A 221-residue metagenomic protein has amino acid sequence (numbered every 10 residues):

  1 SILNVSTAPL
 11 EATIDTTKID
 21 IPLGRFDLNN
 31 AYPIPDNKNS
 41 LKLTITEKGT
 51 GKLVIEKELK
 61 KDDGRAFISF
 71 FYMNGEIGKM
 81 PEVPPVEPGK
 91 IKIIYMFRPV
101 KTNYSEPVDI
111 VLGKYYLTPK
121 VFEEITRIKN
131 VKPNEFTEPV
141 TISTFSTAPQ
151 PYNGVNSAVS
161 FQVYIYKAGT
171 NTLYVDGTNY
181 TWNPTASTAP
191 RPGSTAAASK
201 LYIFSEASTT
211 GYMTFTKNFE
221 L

Functional and structural regions predicted by a protein language model:
S1-P88, A198-L221: Acidic/polar, low-complexity intrinsically disordered N-terminal segments immediately downstream of a Sec signal
P9-E11, S40-K42, K90-K92, Y104-D109 (+1 more regions): Exposed beta-strand and adjacent loop surfaces of beta-rich binding modules that mediate intermolecular recognition
E11-D15, E106-Y115, T172-T188: Surface-exposed flexible segments
E11-K52, Y115-L173: Tryptophan-paired
A66-I128: Surface-exposed beta-loop interaction hotspot
F136-L221: Extracytoplasmic electrostatic interaction patches
